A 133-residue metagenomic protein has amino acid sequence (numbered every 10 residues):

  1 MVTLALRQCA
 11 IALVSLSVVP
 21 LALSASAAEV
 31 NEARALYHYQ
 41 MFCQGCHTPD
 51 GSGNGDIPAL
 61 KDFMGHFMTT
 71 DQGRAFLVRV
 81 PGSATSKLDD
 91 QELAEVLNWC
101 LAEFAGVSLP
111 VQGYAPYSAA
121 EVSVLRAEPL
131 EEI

Functional and structural regions predicted by a protein language model:
M1-L6: N-terminal secretory signal peptides that target proteins for export/translocation
C9-L21: Bacterial N-terminal signal peptides
P20-H38, N54: Electrostatic cytochrome c docking/interface patches
E32, S52-S86: Gly/Gly-Pro-rich "capping" loops immediately C-terminal to redox-active cysteine motifs in periplasmic/lumenal
H38-P49, V96: The canonical Cys-X-X-Cys-His
H47-S52, L101-A102: Detector for the c-type heme attachment site
D71-P110: Mid-chain, structured segments of secreted extracytoplasmic proteins
Q91, L101-I133: Flexible coil segments in periplasmic/lumen-exposed cytochrome c-class electron-transfer proteins
